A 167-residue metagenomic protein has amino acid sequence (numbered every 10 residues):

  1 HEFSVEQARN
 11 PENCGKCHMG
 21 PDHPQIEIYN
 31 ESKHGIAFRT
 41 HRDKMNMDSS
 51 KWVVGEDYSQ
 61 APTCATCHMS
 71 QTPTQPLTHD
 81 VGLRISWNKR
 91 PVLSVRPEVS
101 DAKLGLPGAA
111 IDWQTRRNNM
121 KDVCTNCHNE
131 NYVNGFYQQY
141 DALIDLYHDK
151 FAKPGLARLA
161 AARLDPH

Functional and structural regions predicted by a protein language model:
E2-H167: Primarily the internal scaffold of c-type cytochrome electron-transfer domains, especially repeated/multiheme c-type
